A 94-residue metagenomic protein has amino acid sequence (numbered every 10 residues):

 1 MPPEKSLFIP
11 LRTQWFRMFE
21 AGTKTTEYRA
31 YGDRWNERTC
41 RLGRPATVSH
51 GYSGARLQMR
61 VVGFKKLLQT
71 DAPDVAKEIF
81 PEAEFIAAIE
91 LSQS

Functional and structural regions predicted by a protein language model:
P2-S6, P10-S94: Structured alpha/beta reader/binder surfaces that contact nucleic acids or chromatin modification marks
